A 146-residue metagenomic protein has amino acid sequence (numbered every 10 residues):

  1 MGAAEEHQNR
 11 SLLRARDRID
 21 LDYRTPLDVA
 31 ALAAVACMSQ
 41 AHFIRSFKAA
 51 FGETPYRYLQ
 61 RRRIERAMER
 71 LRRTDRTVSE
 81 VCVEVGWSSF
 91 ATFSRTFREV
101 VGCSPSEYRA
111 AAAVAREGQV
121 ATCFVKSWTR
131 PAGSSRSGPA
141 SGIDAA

Functional and structural regions predicted by a protein language model:
M1-H42, A49-A50, T54, R66-A146: Alpha-helical bundle regulatory/interaction domains
R57-L59: Short, basic-rich loop-to-helix N-cap that marks the start of a DNA-contacting helix
